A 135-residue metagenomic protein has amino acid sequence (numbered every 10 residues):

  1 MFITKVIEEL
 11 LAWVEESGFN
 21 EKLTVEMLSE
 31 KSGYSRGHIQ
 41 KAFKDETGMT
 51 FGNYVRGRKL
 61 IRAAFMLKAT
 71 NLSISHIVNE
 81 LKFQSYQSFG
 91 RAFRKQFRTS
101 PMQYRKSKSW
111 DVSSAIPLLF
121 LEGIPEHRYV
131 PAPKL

Functional and structural regions predicted by a protein language model:
M1-K5: Basic, helix-initiating cap at the start of DNA-binding domains
E8, W13-E16, K22, D45-Q84 (+1 more regions): Terminal helix-turn-helix DNA-binding modules in bacterial transcription factors
L23-S32: Short secondary-structure junction/hinge motifs that connect adjacent elements
E26, Q40-F43, N71-R105: Sequence-specific DNA-binding recognition helix
K31, S35-R36, Q84-S85: Short coil turns linking two alpha-helices in DNA-binding domains
P133-L135: Intrinsically disordered, low-complexity terminal tails and linkers in eukaryotic proteins, enriched in charged/polar
